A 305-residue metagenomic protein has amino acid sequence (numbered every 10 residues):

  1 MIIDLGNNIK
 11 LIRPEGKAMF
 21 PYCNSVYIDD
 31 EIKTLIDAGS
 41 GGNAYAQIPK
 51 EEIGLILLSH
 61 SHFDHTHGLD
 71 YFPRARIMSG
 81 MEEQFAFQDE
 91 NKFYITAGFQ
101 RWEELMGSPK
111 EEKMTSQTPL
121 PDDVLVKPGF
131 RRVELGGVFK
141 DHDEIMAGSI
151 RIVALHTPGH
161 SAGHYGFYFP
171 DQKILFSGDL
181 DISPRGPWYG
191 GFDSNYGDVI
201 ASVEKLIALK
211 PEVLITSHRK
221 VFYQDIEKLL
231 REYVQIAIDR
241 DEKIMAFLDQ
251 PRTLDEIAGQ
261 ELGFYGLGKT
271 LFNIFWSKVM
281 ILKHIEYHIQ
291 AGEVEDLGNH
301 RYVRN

Functional and structural regions predicted by a protein language model:
M1-P49, Y165-L180: Conserved beta-strand hairpin/beta-sheet module of binuclear metal-dependent hydrolase folds, prominently
L5-R13, D122-P128, G148-I150: Short Pro/Gly-enriched beta-strand edge/turn motifs at strand-loop
N8, I28, D37, H60 (+9 more regions): Divalent metal-coordination and catalytic microenvironments
P21, G42-I145: Active-site HxH/HxHxD metal-binding segment of metal-dependent hydrolases
Y27-D29, I36, N43-E52, H67-R74 (+3 more regions): Alpha-helix C-terminal capping segments
T34-I36, L57, I77, I174-F176 (+1 more regions): Residue-level marker for buried hydrophobic side chains located in beta-strands that build the well-ordered beta-sheet
S40, K127-P128, R151-D241: Metallo-beta-lactamase
K243-N305: C-terminal regulatory/interaction regions
